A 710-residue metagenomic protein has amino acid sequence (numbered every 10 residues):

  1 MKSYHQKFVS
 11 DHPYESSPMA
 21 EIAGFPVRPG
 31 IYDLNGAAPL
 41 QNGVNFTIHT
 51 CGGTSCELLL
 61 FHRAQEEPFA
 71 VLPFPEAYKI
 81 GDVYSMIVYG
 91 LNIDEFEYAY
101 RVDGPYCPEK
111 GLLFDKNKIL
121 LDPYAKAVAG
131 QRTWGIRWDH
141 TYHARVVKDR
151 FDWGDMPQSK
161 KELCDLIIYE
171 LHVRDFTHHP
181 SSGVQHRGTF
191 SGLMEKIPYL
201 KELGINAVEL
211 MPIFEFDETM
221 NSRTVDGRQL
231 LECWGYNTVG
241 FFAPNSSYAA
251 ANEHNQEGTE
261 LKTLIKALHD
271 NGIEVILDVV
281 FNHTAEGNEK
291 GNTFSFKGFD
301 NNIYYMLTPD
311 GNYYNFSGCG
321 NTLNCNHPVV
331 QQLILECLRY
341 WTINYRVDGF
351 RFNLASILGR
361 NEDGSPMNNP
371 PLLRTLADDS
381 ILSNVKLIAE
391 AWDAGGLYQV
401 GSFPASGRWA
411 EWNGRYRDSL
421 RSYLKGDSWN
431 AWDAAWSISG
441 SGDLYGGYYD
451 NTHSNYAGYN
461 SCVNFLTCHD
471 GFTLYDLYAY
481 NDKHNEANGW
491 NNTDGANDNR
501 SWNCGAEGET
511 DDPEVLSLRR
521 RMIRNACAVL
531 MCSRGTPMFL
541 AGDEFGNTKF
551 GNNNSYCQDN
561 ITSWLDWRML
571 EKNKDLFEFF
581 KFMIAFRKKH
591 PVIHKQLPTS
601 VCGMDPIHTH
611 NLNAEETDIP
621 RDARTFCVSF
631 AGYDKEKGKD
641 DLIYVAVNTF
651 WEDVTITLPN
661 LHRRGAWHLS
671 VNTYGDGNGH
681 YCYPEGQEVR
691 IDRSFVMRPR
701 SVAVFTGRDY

Functional and structural regions predicted by a protein language model:
K2-Y169, R174, E195, L200 (+5 more regions): Carbohydrate-interacting/catalytic domains
E95, C107-G111, T177-H179, F216-M220 (+6 more regions): Short catalytic/ligand-binding loop motif for oxyanion handling, primarily in non-cytosolic enzymes, centered on
Y98, V102-M156, E218-T238, G291-N312 (+1 more regions): Core domains of carbohydrate- and sulfate-ester-processing enzymes
A125, R346, E362-D363, N368-A541 (+6 more regions): Conserved alpha/beta catalytic core and glycan-binding cleft of carbohydrate-active enzymes
I167-Y169, V208, V275-L277, F350 (+2 more regions): Hydrophobic faces of well-ordered beta-strands that scaffold small-molecule active sites in alpha/beta enzyme cores
H172-S191, E195-V347, L354-D378, L397 (+2 more regions): Substrate-binding/active-site clefts of carbohydrate-active enzymes
I197-E202, I265, L338-T342, L373-A377 (+4 more regions): Non-transmembrane alpha-helical segments in soluble domains of secreted/periplasmic/extracellular proteins
